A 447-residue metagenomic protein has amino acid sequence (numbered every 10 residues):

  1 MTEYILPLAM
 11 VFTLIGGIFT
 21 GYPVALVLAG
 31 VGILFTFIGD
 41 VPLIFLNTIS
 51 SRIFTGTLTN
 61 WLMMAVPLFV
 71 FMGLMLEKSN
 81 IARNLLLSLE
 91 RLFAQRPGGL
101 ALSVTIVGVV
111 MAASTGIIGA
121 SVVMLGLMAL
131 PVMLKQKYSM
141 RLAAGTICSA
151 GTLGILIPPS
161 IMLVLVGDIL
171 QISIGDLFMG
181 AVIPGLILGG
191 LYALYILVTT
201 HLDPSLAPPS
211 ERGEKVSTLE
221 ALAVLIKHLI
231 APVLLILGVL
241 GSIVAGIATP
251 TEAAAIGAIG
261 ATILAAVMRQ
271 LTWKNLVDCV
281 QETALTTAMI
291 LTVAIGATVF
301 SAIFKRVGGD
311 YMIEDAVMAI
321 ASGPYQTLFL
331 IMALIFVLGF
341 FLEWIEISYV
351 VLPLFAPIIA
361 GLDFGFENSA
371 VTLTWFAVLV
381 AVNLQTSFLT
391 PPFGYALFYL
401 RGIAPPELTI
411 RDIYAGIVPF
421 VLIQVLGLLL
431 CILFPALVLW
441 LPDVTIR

Functional and structural regions predicted by a protein language model:
M1-R447: Alpha-helical transmembrane segments of multi-pass membrane transport proteins
